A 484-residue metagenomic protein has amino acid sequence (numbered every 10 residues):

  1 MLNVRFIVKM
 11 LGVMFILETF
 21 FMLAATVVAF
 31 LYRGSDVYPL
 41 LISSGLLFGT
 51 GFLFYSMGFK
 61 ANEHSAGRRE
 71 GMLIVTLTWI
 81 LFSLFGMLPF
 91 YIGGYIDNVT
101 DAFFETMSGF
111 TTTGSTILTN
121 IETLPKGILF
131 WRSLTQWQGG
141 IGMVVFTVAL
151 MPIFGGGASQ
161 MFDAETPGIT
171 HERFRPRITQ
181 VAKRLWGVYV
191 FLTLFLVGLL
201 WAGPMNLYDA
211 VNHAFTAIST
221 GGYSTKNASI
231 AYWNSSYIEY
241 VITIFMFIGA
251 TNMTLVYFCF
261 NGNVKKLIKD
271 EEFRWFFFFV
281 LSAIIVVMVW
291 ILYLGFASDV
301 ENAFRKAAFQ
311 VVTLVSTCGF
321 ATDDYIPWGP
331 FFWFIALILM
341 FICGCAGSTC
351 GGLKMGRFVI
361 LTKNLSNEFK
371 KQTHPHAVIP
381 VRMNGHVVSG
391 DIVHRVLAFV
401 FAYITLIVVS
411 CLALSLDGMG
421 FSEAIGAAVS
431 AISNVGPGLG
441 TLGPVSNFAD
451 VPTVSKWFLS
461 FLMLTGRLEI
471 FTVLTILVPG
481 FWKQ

Functional and structural regions predicted by a protein language model:
M1-Q484: Membrane-proximal intracellular helices of multi-pass ion channels
